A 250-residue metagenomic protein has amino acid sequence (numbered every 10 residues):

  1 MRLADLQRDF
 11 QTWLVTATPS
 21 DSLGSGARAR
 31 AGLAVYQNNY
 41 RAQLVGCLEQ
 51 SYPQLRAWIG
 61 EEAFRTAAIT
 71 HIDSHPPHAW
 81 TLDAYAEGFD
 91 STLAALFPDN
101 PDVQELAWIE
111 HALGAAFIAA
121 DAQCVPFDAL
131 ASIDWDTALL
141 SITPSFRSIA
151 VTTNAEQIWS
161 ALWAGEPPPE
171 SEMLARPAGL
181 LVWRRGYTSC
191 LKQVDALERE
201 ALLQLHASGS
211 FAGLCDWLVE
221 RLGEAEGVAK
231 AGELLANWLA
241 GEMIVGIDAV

Functional and structural regions predicted by a protein language model:
M1-S132, Y187, K192-V250: Long, charge-rich, low-complexity alpha-helical segments
A84, S141-T143, R176: Short connector loops at helix/strand junctions that flank enzyme active sites, especially segments positioning acidic
E105-L106, T137-S141, S171-M173, A236: A general structural signal for short secondary-structure junctions and capping/turn motifs
F117-P168: A glycine-rich beta-turn/hairpin centered on an aromatic-Pro dipeptide
F146-A207: Low-complexity, glycine/alanine/valine/leucine- and proline-rich hydrophobic stretches
